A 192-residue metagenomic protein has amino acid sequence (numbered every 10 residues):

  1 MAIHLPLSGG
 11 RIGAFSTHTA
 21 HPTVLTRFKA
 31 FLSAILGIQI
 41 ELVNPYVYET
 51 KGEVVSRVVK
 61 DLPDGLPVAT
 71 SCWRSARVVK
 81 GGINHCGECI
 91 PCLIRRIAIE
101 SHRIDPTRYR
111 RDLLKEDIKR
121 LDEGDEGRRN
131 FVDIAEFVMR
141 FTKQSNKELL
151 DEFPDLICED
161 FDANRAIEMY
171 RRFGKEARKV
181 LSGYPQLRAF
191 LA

Functional and structural regions predicted by a protein language model:
M1-A192: Nucleotide-activated chemistry modules centered on ATP-dependent adenylation/adenylyltransferase
